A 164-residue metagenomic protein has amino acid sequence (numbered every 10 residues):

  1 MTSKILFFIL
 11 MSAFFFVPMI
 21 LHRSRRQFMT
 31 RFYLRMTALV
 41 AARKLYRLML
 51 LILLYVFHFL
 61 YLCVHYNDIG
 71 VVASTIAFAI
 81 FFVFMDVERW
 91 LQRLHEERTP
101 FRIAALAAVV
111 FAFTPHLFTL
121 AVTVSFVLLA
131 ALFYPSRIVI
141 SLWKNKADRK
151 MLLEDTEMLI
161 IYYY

Functional and structural regions predicted by a protein language model:
M1-F7, F57-T75, L91-H95, F111-V127: Membrane-helix interface and helix-disruption motif detector
K4-T30: N-terminal signal-anchor/start-transfer transmembrane helix
P18-R25, L50-H65, F78-L91: Canonical alpha-helical transmembrane segments
H22-A38, V83-F101, I140-R149: Cytoplasmic membrane-interface regions of multi-pass membrane proteins
R31-I69: Membrane-helix boundary elements
T75-D86, S125-V139: Alpha-helical transmembrane segments and their membrane-interface exit regions
T99-T114, E154-I160: Small-residue-rich segments of transmembrane alpha-helices in multi-pass membrane proteins, especially helix faces
V139-Y164: Short, highly charged, low-complexity non-transmembrane loops/tails of multi-pass membrane proteins
